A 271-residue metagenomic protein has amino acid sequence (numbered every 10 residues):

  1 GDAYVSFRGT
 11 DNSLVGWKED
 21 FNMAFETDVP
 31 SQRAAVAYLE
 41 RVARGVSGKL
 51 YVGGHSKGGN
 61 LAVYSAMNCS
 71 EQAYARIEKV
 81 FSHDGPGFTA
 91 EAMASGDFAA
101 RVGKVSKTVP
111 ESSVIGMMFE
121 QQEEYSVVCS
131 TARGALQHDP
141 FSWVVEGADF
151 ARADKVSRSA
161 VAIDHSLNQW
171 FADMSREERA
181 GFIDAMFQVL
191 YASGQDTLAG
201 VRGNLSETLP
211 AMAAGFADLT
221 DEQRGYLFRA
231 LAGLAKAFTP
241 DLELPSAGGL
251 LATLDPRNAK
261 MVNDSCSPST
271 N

Functional and structural regions predicted by a protein language model:
G1-A3, F7-K49, C69-N271: Alpha/beta hydrolase fold serine-hydrolase catalytic domain that processes acyl esters and thioesters
G53-G58, A62: Gly/Ala-rich beta-loop-alpha elbow adjacent to hydrolase catalytic centers
Y64-N68: Active-site signature of alpha/beta-hydrolase-fold catalytic machinery across serine- and Asp/Cys-nucleophile hydrolases
